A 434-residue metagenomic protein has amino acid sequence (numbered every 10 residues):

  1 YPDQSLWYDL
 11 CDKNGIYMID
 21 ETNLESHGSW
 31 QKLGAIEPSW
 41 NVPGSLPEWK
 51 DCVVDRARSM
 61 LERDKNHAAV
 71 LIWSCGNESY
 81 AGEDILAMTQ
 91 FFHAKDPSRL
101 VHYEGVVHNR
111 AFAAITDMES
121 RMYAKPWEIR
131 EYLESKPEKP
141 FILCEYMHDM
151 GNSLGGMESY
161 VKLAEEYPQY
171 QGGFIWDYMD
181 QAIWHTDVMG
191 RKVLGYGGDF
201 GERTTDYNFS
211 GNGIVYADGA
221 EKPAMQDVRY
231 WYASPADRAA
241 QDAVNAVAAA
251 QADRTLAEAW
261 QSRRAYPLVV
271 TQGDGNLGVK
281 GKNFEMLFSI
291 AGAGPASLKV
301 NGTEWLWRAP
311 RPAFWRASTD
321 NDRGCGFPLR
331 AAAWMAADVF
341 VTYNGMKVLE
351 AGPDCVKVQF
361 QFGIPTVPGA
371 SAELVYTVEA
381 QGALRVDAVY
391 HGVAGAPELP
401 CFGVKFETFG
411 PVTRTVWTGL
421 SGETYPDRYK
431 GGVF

Functional and structural regions predicted by a protein language model:
Y1-D253, A257: Extended substrate-binding grooves/exosites of carbohydrate-active enzymes
V244-F434: Beta-strand/loop-rich accessory regions of lumenal/periplasmic or secreted enzymes, predominantly carbohydrate-active
